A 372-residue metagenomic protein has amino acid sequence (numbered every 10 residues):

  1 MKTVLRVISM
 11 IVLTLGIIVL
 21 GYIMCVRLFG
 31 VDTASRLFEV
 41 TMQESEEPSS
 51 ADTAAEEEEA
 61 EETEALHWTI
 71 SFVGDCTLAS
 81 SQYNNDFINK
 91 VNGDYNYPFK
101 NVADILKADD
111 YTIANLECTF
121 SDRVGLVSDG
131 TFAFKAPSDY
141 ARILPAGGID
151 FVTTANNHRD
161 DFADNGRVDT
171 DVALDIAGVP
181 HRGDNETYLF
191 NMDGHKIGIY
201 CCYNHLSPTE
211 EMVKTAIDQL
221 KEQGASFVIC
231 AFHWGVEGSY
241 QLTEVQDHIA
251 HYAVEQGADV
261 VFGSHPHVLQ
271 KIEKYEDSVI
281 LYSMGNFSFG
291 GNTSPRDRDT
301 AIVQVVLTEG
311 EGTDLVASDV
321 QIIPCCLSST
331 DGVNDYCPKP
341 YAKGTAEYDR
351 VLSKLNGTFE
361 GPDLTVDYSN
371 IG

Functional and structural regions predicted by a protein language model:
M1-L5: N-terminal hydrophobic targeting signals that begin at the initiator methionine
V7-G372: Acidic, metal/ion-coordinating pockets
